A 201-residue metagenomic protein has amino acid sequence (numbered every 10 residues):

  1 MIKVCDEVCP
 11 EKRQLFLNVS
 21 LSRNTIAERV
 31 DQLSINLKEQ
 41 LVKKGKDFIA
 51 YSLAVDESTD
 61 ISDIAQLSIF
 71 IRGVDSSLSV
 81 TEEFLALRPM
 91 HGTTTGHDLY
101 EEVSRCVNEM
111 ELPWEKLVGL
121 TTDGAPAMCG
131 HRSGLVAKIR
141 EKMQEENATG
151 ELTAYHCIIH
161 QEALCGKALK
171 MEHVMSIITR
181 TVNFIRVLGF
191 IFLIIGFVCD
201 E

Functional and structural regions predicted by a protein language model:
M1-H91, D98, E102-E111, G124-P126 (+3 more regions): Extended, charged coiled-coil/helical-stalk scaffolds used for oligomerization and assembly in eukaryotic regulatory
S22, T95, H131-E141, L152-C157 (+1 more regions): Secondary-structure junction/capping motif
A50-S52, K116-G119, E151-Y155: Beta-sheet entry/capping signal
S104-A148: RNase H-like DDE/DDD metal-dependent nuclease/strand-transfer catalytic core used by mobile genetic elements
N147-I159, A163-L164: Inter-helix linker motif
